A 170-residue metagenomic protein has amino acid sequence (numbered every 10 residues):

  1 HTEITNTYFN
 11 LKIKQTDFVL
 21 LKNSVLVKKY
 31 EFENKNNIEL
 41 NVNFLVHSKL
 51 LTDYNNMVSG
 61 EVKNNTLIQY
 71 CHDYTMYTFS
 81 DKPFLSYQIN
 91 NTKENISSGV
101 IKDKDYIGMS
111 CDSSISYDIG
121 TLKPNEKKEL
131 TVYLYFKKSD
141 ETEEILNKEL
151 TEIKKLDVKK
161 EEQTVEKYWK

Functional and structural regions predicted by a protein language model:
E3-T5, F9-Y106, S113-S116, P124 (+1 more regions): Polysaccharide-binding surfaces and accessory modules of carbohydrate-active proteins
L40, G120-D140: Short Pro-Gly-centered flexible turn/kink motifs
Y133, W169-K170: Short amphipathic alpha-helical segments enriched in leucine
E141-I145: Short conserved micro-motifs at the rims of enzyme active sites and ligand-binding pockets
